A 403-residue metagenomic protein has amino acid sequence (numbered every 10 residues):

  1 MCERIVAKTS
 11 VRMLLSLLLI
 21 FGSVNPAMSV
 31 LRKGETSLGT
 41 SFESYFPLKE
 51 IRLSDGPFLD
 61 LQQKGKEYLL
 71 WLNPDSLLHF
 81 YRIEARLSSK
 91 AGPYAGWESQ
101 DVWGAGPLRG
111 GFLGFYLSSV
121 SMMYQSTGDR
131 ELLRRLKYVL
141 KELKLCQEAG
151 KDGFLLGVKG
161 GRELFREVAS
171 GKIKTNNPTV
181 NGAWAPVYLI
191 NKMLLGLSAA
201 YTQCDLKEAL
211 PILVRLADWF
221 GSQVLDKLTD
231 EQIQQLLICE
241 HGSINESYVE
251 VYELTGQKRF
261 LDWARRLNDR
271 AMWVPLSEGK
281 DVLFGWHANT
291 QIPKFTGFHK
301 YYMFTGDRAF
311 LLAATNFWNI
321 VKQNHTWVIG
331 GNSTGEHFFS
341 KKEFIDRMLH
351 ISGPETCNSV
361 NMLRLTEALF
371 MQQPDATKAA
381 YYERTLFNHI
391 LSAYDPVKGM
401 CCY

Functional and structural regions predicted by a protein language model:
M1-V30: Bacterial Sec-dependent N-terminal signal peptides
M28-Y403: Glycan-recognition and catalytic cores of secretory/periplasmic carbohydrate-active enzymes
